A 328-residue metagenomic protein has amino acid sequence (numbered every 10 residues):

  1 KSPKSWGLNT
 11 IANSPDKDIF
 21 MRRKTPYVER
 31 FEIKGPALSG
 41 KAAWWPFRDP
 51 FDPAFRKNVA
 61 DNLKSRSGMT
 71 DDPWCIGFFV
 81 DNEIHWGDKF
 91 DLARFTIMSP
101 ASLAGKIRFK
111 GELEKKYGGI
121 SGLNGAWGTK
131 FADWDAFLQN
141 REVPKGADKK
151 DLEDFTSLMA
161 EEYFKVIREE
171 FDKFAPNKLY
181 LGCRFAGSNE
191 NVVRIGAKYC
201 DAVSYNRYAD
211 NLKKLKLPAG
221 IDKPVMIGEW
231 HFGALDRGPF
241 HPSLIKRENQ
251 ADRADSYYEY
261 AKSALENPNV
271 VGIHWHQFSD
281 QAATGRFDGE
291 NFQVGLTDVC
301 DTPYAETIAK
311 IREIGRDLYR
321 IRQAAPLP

Functional and structural regions predicted by a protein language model:
K1-S2, W6-N9, S39-D61, L113 (+4 more regions): The substrate-binding groove and active-site-proximal loops of carbohydrate-active enzymes, especially glycoside
K1-T70, F164-A175, V192, A197-K198 (+1 more regions): Aromatic-lined substrate-binding rim segments of carbohydrate-active enzymes
P3, I11, F78, G119 (+4 more regions): Conserved, mostly hydrophobic/aromatic
A12, P73-G77, D81-E83, W230 (+2 more regions): Substrate-binding cleft of secreted/luminal carbohydrate-active enzymes
L38-R48, L138-E153, A186, I221-Y260 (+2 more regions): Active-site clefts of carbohydrate-active enzymes
R48, D72-V193: Polysaccharide-binding and catalytic clefts of secreted carbohydrate-active enzymes
A93-R108, H276-P328: Aromatic-rich peripheral "rim/lid" segments of glycoside hydrolase catalytic domains that contact and position glycan
D154, L158-S243, Y258-L265: Glycoside hydrolase catalytic-domain groove-lining segments
